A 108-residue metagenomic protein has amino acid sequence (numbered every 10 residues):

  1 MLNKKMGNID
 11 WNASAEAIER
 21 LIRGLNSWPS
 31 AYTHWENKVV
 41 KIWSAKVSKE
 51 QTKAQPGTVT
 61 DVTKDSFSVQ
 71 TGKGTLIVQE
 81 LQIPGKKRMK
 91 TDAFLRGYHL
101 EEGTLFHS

Functional and structural regions predicted by a protein language model:
M1-A13: Acyl-group handling in specialized metabolite and lipid biosynthesis
W11-S108: An anion-binding loop in the catalytic cleft
